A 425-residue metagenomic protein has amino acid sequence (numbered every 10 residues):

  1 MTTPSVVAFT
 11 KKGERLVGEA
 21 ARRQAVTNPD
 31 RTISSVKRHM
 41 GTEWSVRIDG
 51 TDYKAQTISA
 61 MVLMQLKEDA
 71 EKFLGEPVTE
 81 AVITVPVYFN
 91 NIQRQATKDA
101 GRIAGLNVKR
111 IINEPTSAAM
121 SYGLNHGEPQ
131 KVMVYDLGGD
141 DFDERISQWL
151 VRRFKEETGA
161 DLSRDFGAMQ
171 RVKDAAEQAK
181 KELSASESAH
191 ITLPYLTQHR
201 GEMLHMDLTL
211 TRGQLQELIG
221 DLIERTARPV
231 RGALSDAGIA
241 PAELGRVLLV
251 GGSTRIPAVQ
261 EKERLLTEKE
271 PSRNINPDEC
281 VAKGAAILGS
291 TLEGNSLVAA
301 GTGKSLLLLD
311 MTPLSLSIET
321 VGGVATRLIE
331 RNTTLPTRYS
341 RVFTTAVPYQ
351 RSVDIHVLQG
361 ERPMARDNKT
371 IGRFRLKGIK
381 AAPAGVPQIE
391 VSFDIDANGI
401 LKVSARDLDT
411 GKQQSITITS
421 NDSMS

Functional and structural regions predicted by a protein language model:
M1-P4, F9-D174, E202-T291: N-terminal phosphate-binding loop and flanking beta/alpha elements of the actin-like ATPase fold
M1-T3, A8-E14, E68, N107 (+6 more regions): Acidic low-complexity intrinsically disordered segments
P77, N91, E128, A185-E187 (+5 more regions): Short loop/turn segments at connectors of secondary-structure elements within structured domains
T84, T192-P194, V250, N274 (+2 more regions): Solvent-exposed beta-strand sheet faces enriched in polar/charged residues
T84-Y88, E177, P194-L196, V250-G252 (+3 more regions): Short loop/turn motifs enriched for small/polar and acidic residues
A119, R164, A168-R171, H190-Y195 (+3 more regions): Glycine/charge-rich, flexible interdomain linkers and switch-proximal surface loops that mediate coupling
Y122, L183-S186, L292, S296: Long alpha-helical scaffolds in large eukaryotic adaptor/regulatory proteins, encompassing alpha-solenoid repeat systems
R171-Q198: Conserved ATP-utilizing enzyme core subdomain
